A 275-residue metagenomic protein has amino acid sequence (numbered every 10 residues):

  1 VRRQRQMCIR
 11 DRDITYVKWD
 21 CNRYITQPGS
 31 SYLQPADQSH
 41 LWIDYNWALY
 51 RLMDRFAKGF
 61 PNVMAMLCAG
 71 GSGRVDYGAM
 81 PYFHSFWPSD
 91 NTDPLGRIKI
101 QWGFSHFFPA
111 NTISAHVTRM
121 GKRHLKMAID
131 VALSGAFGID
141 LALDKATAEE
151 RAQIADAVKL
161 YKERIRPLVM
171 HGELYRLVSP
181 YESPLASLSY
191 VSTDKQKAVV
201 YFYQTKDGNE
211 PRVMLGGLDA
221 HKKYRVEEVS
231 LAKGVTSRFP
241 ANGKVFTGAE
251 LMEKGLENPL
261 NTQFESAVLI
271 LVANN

Functional and structural regions predicted by a protein language model:
V1-I9: Single conserved hydrophobic/aromatic residue that forms the stacking wall/gate of nucleotide- or nucleobase-binding
D20, A65, A132, V200 (+1 more regions): Conserved, mostly hydrophobic/aromatic
R23-P28, S72-Y77, D140-A142, A148-E150 (+2 more regions): Flexible loop/turn segments at secondary-structure boundaries
R23-Y50: Aromatic- and acidic-residue-enriched carbohydrate-binding clefts of CAZyme catalytic domains
I43-K145: Glycan-recognition surfaces
I129-V178: Catalytic cores of secreted or luminal carbohydrate-active enzymes
P180-H221, V268: Carbohydrate-binding surface patches
K206-N275: C-terminal beta-sandwich/jelly-roll accessory domains of carbohydrate-active enzymes
